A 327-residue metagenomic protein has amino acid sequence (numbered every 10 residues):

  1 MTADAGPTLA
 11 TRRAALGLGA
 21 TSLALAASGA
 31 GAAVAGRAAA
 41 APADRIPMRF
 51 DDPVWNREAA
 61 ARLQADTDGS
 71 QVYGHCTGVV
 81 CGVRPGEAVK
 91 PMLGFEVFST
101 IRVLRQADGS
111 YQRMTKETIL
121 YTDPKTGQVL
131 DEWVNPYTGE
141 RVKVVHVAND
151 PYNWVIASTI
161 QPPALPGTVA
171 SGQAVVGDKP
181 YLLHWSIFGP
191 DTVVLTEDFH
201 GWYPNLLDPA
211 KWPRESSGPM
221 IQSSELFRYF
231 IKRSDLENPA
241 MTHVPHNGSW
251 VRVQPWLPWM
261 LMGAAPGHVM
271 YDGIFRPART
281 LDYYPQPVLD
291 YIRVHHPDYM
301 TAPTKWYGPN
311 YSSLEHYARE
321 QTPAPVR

Functional and structural regions predicted by a protein language model:
M1-A10, L23-A27, G36-R37: N-terminal secretory signal peptides
A30-R62: C-terminal segment of N-terminal export signals and the immediately downstream linker at the start of the mature
P53-G69, Y73-A107: Short, solvent-exposed loop/hinge segments that bridge or flank secondary-structure elements
Q71, H75-C76, R113-I119, H246: Extended beta-sheet lipid-handling architectures
G86-L236: Predominantly extracellular/secreted and cell-surface proteins with exposed, flexible low-complexity segments
D150, A157-I160, H246, A264-I274: Catalytic domains of carbohydrate-active enzymes that cleave complex glycans
V251-R327: Long, compositionally biased interface segments
